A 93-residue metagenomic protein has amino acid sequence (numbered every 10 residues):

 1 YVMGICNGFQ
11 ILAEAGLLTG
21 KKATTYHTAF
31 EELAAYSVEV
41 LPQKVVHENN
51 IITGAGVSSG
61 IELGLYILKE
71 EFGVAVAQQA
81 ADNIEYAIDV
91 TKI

Functional and structural regions predicted by a protein language model:
Y1-I93: Active-site-adjacent pocket-lining segments in enzyme domains
